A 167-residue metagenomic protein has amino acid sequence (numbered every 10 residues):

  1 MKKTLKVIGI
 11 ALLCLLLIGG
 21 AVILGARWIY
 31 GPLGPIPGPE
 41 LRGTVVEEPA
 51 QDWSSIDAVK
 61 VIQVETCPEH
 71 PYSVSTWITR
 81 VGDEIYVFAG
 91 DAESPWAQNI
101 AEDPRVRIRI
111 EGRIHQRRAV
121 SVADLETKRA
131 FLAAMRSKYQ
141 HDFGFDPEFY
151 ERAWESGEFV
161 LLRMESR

Functional and structural regions predicted by a protein language model:
M1-K3: Positively charged n-region of N-terminal signal peptides that target proteins for export
I8-G25: Hydrophobic membrane-insertion alpha-helices, especially the h-region of bacterial N-terminal signal peptides
A26-Y72: Short, conserved active-site entrance elements at the starts or edges of catalytic domains
L41-T44, I56-A58, E65-T66, I85-V87 (+2 more regions): A short linear-motif detector with a strong N-terminal bias
V46-P49, K60-Q63, G82, G90-A92 (+2 more regions): Short secondary-structure boundary micro-motifs
D57-D91, R109, Q116-R118: Short beta-strand segments
P71-Y72, E93-R167: Short, structured beta-strand-loop surface elements
